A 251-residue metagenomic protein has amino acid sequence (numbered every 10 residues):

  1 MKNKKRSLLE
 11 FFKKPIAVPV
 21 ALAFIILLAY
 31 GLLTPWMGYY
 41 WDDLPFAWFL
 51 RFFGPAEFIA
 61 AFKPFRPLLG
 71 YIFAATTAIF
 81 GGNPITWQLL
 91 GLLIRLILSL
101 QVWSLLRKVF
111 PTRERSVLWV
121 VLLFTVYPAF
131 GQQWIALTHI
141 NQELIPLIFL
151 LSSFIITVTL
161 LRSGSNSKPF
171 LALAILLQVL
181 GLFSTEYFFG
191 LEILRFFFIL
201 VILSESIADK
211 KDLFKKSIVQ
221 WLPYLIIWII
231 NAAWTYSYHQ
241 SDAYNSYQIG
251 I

Functional and structural regions predicted by a protein language model:
K2-I251: Polytopic membrane enzymes that build or remodel cell-surface glycoconjugates and lipids
